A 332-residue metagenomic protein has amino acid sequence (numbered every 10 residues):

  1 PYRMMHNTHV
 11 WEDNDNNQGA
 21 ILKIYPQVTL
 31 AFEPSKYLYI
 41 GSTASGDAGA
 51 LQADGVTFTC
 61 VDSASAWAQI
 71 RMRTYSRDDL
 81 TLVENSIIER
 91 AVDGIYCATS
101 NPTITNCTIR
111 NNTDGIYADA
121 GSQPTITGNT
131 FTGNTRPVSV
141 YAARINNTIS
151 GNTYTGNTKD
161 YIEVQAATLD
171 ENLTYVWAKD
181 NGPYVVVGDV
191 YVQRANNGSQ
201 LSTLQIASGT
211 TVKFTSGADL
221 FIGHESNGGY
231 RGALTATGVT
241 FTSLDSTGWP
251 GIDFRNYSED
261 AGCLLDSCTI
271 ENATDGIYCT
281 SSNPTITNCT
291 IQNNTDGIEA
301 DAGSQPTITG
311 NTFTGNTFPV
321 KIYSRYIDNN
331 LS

Functional and structural regions predicted by a protein language model:
P1-S332: Beta-strand/loop edge motif enriched in small/polar residues
